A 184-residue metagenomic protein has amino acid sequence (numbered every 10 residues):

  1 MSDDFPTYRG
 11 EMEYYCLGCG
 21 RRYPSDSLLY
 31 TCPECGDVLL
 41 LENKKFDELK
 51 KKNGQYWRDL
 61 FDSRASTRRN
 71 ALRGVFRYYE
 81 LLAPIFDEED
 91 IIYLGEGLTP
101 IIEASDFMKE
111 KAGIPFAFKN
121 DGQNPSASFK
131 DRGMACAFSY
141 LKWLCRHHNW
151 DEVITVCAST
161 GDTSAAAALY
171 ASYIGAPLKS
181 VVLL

Functional and structural regions predicted by a protein language model:
M1-L184: PLP-dependent amino-acid enzyme catalytic core
